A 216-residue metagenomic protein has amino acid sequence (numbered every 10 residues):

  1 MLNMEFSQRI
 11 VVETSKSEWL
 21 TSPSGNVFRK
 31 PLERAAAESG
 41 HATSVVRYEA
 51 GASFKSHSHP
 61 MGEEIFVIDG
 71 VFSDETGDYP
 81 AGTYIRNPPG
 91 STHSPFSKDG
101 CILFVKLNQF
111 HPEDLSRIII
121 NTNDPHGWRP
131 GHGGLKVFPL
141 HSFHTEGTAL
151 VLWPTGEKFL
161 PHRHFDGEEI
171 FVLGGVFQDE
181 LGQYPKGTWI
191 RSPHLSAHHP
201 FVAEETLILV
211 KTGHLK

Functional and structural regions predicted by a protein language model:
M1-E38, G100, F104-T145: A short, N-terminal "cap"/entry segment at the start of jelly-roll beta-barrel domains of the cupin/DSBH fold
V27, A37, D78, P89-E113 (+1 more regions): Ligand-binding loop in jelly-roll beta-barrel domains
R29-P31, T43-R47, E64, Y84-R86 (+4 more regions): Conserved hydrophobic/aromatic beta-strand scaffold that supports enzyme active sites
S44-V45, K55-H59, T76, P95-F96 (+4 more regions): Short histidine-centered beta-strand/loop micro-motifs that create catalytic or ligand/metal-coordination sites
A50-A52, H59-D74, E157, H164-E180 (+1 more regions): Glycine- and acidic-residue-biased ligand/ion/polar-headgroup-sensing regions
S53, Y84, K158, T188-W189 (+1 more regions): Residue-level marker of beta-strand positions
S73-T92, Q178-H198: Short acidic-glycine-tyrosine-enriched beta hairpin
